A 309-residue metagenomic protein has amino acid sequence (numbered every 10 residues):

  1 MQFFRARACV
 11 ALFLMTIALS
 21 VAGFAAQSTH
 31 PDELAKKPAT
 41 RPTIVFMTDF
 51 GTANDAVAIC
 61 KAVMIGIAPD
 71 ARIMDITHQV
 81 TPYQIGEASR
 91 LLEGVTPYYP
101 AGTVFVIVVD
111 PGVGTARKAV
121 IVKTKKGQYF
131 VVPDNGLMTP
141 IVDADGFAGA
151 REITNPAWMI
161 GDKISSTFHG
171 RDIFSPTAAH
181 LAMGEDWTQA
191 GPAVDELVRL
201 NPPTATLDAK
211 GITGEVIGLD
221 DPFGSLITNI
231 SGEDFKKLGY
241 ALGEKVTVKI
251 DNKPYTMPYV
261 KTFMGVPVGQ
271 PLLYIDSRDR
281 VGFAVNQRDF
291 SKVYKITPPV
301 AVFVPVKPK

Functional and structural regions predicted by a protein language model:
M1-F13: Bacterial N-terminal signal peptides that target proteins for export
V10-G23: Bacterial N-terminal signal peptides
A22-A26, P31: Boundary at the C-terminal end of the N-terminal hydrophobic targeting segment
R41-T43, D55, I67-I73, Q79 (+3 more regions): Active-site histidine-anchored catalytic micro-motif
A56-M64: Short, solvent-exposed amphipathic alpha-helices that sit in or adjacent to ligand/effector-binding or catalytic
V63, I67-D70, V95-Y99, A144 (+1 more regions): Change "in soluble alpha/beta enzymes" to "in soluble alpha/beta proteins
K163-D234, G239-Y240: Anionic-ligand-binding alpha/beta catalytic cores of soluble enzymes and soluble regulatory domains that recognize
N229-Y294: A conserved acidic, glycine/proline-rich C-terminal tail/linker
